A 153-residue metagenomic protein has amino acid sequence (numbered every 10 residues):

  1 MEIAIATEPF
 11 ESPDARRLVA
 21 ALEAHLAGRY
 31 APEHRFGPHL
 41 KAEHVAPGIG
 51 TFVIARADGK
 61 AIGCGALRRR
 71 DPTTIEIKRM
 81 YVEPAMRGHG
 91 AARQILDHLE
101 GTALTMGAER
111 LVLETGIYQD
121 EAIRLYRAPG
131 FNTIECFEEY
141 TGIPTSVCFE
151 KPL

Functional and structural regions predicted by a protein language model:
I3, T7-P13, E109-V112, G116-G130 (+1 more regions): C-terminal "cap" of GNAT-fold acetyltransferases
I3-K78, E83-A85, L96-H98, T102 (+2 more regions): Acetyl-CoA-dependent GNAT
G59, G90, G107: Conserved G/P- and acidic residue-centered "switch" motifs that form tight phosphate/ATP-binding loops in soluble
E83-H89, I117: Active-site acidic-Proline motif in GNAT/NAT acetyltransferases
G88, G101-T105, N132: Conserved amphipathic alpha-helical interaction elements at protein-protein interfaces in regulatory, energy-coupling
L96, A103-E114: Conserved GNAT acetyl-CoA-binding A-motif
